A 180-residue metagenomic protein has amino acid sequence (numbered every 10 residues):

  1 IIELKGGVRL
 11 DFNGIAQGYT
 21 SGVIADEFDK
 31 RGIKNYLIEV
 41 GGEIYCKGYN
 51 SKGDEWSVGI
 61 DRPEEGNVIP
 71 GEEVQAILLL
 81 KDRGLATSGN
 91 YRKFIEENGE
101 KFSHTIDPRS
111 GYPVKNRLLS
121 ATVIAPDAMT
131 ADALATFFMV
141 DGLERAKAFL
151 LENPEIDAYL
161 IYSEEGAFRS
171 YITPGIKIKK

Functional and structural regions predicted by a protein language model:
I1-K180: Mature catalytic core of soluble alpha/beta enzymes
